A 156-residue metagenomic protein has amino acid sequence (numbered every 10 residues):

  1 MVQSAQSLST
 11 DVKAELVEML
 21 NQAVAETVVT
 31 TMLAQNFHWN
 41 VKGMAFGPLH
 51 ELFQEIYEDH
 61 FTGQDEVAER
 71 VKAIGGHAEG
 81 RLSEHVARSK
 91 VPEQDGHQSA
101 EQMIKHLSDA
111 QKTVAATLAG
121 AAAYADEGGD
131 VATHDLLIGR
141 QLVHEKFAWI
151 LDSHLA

Functional and structural regions predicted by a protein language model:
M1-S7, A148, H154-A156: N-terminal charge/polar-biased segments
V2-A23, E93, A100-M103: Disorder-to-helix initiation segments
S4-A5, T10-D11, G47-P48, L52-E55 (+2 more regions): Charge-rich, acidic-biased intrinsically disordered regions
S7-E15, V29-E55, T117-A132: Helix-loop segments that flank and shape redox-cofactor active sites
L16-T30, I56, M103, L107-V114 (+1 more regions): Amphipathic alpha-helix face/heptad-repeat signature
V24, T31, H38, Q64 (+6 more regions): A structural signal for well-ordered alpha-helices, especially hydrophobic packing surfaces of coiled-coils
V41-E84, H154: Conserved alpha-helical segments that form or flank metal/cofactor-binding pockets of metalloenzymes
D65, E69, S83-G139: Acidic/histidine-rich alpha-helical segments that form the ligand environment of transition-metal centers
